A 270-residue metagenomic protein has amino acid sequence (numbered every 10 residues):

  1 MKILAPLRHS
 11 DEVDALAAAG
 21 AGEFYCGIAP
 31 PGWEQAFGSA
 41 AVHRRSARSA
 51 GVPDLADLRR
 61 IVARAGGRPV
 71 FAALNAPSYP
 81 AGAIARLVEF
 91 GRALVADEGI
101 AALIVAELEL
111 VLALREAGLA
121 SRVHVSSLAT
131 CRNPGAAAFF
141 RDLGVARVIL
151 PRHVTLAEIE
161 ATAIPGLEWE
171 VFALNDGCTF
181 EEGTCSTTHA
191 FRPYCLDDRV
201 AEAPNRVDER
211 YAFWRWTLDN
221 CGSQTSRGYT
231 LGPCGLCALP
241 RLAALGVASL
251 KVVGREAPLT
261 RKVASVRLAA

Functional and structural regions predicted by a protein language model:
M1-A129, I149, H153-A270: Active-site pocket-lining/capping segments in soluble small-molecule metabolic enzymes
N133-G135: Conserved nucleotide-cofactor-binding alpha/beta core module
G144-V145: As written
